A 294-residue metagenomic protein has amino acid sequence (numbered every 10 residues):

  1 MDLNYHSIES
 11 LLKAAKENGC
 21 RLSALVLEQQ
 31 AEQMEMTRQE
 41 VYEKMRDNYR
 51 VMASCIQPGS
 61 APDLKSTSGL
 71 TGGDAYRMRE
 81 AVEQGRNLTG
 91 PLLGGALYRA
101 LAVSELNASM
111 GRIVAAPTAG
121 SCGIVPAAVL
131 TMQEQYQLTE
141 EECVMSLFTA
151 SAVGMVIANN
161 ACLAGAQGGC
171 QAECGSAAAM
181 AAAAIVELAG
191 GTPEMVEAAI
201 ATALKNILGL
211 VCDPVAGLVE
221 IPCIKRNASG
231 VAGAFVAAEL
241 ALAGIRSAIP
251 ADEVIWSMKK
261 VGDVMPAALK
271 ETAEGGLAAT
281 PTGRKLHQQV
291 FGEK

Functional and structural regions predicted by a protein language model:
M1-G111, E134-Q135, G244, A251-K294: Generic N-terminal targeting/processing segments that precede catalytic cores or assembly contacts
M36-V51, K65, P91-Y98, A108 (+10 more regions): Conserved active-site and cofactor/substrate-binding residues in soluble primary-metabolism enzymes
L88, A115-C122, E134, L138 (+2 more regions): Glycine- and small hydrophobic-enriched segments that form the cores of compact globular domains
P91-N107, E142-A161, N206-P214, I249 (+1 more regions): Acidic-glycine-rich active-site phosphate/pyrophosphate-binding loop
M110-A128, E173-A177: Conserved phosphate/anionic-ligand binding catalytic regions in large, soluble enzymes, centered on
P126-Q137, A182-G190: Alpha-helical support elements that line or immediately flank enzyme active sites and cofactor-binding pockets
S151-M180, A184, N206-G233: A structural-propensity feature for long, helix-poor, extended segments
E187-K294: Functionally critical mobile loop/hinge segments
